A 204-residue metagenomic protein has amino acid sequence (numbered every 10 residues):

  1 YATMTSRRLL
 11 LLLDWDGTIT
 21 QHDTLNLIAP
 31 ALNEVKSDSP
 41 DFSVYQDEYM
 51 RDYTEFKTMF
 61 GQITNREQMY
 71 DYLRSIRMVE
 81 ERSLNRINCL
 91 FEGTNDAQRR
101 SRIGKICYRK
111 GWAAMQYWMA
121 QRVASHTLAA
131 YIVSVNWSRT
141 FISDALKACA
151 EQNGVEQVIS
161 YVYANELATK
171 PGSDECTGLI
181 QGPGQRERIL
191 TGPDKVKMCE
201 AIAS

Functional and structural regions predicted by a protein language model:
Y1-T3: Short, Lys/Arg-enriched N-terminal segments with co-localized hydrophobic residues within the first ~10-30 amino acids
T5-E166, K170-P171: Alpha-helical substrate-recognition element adjacent to the catalytic core
R102-Y108, Q185-G192: Short, flexible loop segments at the rims of nucleotide/cofactor-binding pockets, characterized by
G172-R188: Short, surface-exposed amphipathic charged segments that create phosphate/polyanion-binding patches used for binding
R186-S204: Conserved Lys-Pro-Asp/Glu-containing loop-to-beta segment of HAD-superfamily phosphomonoesterases, centered on
